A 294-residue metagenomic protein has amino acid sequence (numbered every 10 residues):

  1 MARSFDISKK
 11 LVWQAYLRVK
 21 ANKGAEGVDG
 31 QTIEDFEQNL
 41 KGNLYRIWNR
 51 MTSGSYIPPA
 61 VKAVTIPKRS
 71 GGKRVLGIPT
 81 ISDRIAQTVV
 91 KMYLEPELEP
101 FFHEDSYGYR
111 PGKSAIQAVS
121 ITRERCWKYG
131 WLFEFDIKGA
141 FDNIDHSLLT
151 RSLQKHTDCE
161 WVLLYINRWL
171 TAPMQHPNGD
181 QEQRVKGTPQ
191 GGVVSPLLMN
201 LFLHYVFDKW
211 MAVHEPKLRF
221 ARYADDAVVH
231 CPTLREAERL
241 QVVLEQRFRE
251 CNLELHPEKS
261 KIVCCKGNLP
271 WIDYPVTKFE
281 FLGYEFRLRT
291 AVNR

Functional and structural regions predicted by a protein language model:
M1-K41: Non-catalytic, polymerase-adjacent accessory regions of viral genome-replication enzymes
S8-G24, A60-A63, M92-E97, W127 (+2 more regions): Short, compositionally biased low-complexity segments
Y16, G30-P67: Phosphate/adenylate-binding "loop-and-lid" substructures adjacent to NTP/NAD/dNTP-binding pockets in NTP-dependent
R50-T65, R69, F101-K266, D273-K278: Conserved polymerase palm-domain catalytic core
V75-L76, T80, R294: Conserved phosphate-binding loops in nucleotide/dinucleotide-binding enzymes
S82-V89, R123: Duplex nucleic acid-engaging cores and interfaces of nucleic-acid transaction enzymes
Q87-D105: Electropositive, glycine- and tryptophan-enriched low-complexity nucleic-acid-binding patches
V276, E280-R294: Active-site and adjacent loop segments of nucleotide-processing enzymes that use two-metal-ion phosphate chemistry
